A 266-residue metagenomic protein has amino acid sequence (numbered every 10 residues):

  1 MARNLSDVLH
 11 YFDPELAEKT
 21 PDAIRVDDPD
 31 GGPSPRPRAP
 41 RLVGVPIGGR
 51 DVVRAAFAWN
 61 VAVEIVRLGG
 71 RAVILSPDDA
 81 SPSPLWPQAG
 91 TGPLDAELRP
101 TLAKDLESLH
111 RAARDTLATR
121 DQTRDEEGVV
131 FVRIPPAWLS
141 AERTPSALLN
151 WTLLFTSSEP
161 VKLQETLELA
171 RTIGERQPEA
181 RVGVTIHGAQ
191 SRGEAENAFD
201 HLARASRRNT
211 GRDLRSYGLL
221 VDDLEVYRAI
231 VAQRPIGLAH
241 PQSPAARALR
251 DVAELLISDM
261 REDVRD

Functional and structural regions predicted by a protein language model:
M1-P46, R50-D51, Q88-D115, E175 (+2 more regions): Acidic-aromatic/histidine active-site loop/patch
P35-V52, V63, R67-F131, P136-L139 (+1 more regions): P-loop/Walker-type NTP enzyme "switch/lid" segment
V45-R54, T156-K162: Short, glycine-rich nucleotide/cofactor-binding loops
F57: Hydrophobic positions on the alpha1 helix immediately C-terminal to the Walker A/P-loop
V61-E64, T119-Q122, L169-I173, A205-R208 (+1 more regions): A generic secondary-structure signal
I134-G218: Conserved catalytic-core segment of NTP-binding enzymes
H201, A248-D251: Charged, amphipathic alpha-helical oligomerization/scaffolding segments
R208-G237, L249: Beta-strand-loop-alpha "switch" segments that mediate conformational coupling across diverse proteins
